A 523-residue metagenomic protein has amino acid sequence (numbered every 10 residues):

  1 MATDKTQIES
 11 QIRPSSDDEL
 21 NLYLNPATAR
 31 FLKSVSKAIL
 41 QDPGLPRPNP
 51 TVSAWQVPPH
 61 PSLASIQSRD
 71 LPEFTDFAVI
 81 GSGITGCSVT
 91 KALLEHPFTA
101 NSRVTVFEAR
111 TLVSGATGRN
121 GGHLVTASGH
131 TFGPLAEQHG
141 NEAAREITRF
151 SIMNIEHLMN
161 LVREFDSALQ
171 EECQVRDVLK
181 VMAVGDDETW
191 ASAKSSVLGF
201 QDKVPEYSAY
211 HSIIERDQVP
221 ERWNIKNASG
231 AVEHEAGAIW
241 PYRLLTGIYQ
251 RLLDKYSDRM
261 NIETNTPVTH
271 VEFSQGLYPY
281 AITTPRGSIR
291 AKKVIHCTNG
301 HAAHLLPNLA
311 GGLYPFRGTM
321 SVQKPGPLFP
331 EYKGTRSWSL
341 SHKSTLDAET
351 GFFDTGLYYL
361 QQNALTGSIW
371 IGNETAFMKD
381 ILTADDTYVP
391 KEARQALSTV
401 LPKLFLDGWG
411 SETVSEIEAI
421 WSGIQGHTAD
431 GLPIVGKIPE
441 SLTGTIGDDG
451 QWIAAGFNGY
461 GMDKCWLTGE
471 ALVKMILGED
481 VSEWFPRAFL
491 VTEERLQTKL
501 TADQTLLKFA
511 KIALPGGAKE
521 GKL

Functional and structural regions predicted by a protein language model:
A2-P72, A92, T266, Q275 (+2 more regions): C-terminal lid/capping helical subdomain adjacent to the catalytic/cofactor pocket in oxidative enzymes
I8-Q11, L135-G247, R251: Rossmann-like flavin
P72-V106: N-terminal Rossmann-like FAD-binding beta1-loop-alpha1 element of flavoenzymes
G81, A127, T284, A291 (+1 more regions): Short, well-ordered coil/turn residues at beta-beta hairpins and beta-strand->alpha-helix junctions within
N160-V175, E188-W190, E206-Y207, D254-N261 (+2 more regions): Surface-exposed helix-capping loop/turn segments at secondary-structure junctions
F165-Q174, V268, P279, S288-I446: Active-site substrate-recognition segment that forms the wall of the catalytic cavity or substrate channel
R222-K292: Helical element adjacent to the flavin cofactor pocket in flavoenzyme catalytic cores
V232-Y249, E392-V400, F457, G461-K464 (+1 more regions): Mid-domain beta-loop-alpha active-site segment that forms a flexible, acidic cofactor/metal-binding surface
